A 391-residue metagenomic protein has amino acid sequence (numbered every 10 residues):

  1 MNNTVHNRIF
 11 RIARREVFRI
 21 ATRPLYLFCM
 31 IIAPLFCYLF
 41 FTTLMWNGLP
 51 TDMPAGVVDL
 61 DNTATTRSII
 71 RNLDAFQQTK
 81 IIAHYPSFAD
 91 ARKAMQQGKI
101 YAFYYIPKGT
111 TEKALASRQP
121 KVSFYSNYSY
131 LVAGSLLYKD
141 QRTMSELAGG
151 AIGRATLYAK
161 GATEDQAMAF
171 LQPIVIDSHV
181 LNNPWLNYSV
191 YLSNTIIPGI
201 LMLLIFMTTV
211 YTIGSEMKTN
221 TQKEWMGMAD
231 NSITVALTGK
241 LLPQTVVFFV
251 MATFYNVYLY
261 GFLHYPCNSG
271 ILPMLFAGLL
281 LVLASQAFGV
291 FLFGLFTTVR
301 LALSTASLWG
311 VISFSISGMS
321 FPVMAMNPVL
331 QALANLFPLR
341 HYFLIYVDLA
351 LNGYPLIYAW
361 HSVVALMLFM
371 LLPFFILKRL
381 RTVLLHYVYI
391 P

Functional and structural regions predicted by a protein language model:
M1-E16, A83, M168, D177 (+9 more regions): Juxtamembrane loop-helix boundary motifs flanking transmembrane segments in multi-pass membrane proteins
M1-V190, V383, I390-P391: Extracytoplasmic/periplasmic domains immediately adjacent to an N-terminal transmembrane anchor in multi-pass membrane
L25-C29, V190-N194, P198, V235 (+6 more regions): Alpha-helical transmembrane segments of integral membrane proteins
F36-L39, H179-L259: Hydrophobic alpha-helical transmembrane segments of multi-pass membrane transport proteins
N62, F254-Y258, P266-P391: Membrane-spanning alpha-helical segments of multipass transporters and channels
T65-I69, T209, T221, F291 (+1 more regions): Hydrophobic alpha-helical segments typical of transmembrane helices and their membrane-interface/capping positions
